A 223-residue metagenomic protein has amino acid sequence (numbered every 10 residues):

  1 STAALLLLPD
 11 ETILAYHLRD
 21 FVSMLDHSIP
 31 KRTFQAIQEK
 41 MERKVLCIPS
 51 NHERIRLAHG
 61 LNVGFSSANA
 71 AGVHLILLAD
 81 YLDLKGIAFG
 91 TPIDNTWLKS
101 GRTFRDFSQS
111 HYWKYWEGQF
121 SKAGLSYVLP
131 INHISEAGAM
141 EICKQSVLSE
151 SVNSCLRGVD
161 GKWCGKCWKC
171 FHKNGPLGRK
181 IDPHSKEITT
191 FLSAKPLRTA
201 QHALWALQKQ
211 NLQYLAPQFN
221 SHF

Functional and structural regions predicted by a protein language model:
T2, L6-F223: Nucleotide-activated chemistry modules centered on ATP-dependent adenylation/adenylyltransferase
